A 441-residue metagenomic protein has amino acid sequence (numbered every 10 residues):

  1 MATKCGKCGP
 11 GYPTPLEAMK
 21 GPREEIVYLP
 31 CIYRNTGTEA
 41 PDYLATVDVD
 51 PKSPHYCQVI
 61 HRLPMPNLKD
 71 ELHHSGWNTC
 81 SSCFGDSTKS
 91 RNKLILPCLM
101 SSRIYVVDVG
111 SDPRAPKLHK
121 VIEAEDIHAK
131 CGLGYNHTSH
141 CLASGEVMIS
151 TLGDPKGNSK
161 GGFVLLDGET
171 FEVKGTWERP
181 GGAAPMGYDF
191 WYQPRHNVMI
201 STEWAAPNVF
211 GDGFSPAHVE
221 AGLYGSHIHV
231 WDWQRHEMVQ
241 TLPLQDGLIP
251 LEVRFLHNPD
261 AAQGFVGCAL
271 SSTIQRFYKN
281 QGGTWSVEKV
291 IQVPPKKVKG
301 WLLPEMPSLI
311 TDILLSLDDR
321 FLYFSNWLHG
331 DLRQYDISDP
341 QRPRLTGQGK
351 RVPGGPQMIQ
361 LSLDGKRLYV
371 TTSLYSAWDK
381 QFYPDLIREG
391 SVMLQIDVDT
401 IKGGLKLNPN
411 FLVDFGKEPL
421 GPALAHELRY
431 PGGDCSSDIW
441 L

Functional and structural regions predicted by a protein language model:
A2-K7, L16-A124, N158-S159, D167-T170: Beta-propeller domains
A2-R23, E71-S90, A129-S144, W191-N197 (+4 more regions): Structural signature of eukaryotic scaffold interfaces centered on beta-propeller domains
G21-P22, Y28-E39, G85-N92, L96-P97 (+4 more regions): Short, conserved, GDST-rich strand-edge loop motifs in beta-rich repeat architectures
T46-H55, V106-K117, G168-F171, W233-H236 (+4 more regions): Short loop/turn segments immediately following beta-strands, especially the blade-tip and inter-blade linker loops
Q58-W77, H119-G132, T176-P185, M238-G247 (+3 more regions): Surface-exposed loop and turn segments in beta-propeller and other repeat-based domains that flank or scaffold
V109-P194: Asp-box/WD-like beta-propeller blade repeats and closely related beta-sheet repeat scaffolds
P180-Y335: Beta-propeller domains
